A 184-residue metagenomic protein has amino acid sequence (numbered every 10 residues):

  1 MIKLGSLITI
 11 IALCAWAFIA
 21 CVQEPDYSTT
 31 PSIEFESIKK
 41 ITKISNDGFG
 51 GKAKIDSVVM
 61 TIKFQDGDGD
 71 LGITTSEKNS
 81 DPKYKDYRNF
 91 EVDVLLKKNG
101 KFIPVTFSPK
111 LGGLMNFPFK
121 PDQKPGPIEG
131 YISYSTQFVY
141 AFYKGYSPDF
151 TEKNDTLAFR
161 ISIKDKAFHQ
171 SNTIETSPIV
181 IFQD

Functional and structural regions predicted by a protein language model:
M1-I8: Bacterial N-terminal signal peptides that target proteins for export
I2, W16-K40: Bacterial Sec-dependent N-terminal signal peptides
I8-A17: Bacterial N-terminal signal peptides
L13, P25-Y27, Y84-D86: A generic structural signal for short, solvent-exposed coil/turn residues that cap or connect secondary-structure
P31-D184: First exposed extracellular module after export/assembly in secreted or surface-exposed proteins
